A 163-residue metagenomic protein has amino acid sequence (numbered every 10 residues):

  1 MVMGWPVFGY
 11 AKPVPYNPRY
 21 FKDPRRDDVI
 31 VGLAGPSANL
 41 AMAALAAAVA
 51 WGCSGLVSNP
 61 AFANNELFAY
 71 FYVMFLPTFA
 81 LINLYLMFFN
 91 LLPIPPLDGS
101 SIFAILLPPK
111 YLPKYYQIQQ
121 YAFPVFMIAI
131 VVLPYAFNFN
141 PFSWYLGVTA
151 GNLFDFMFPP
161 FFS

Functional and structural regions predicted by a protein language model:
M1-S163: Hydrophobic transmembrane alpha-helices and their immediate loop junctions in multi-pass integral membrane proteins
